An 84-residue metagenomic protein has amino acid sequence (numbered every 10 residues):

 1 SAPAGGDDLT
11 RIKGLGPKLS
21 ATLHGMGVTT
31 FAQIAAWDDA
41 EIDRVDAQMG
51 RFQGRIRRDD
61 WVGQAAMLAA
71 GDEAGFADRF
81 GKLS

Functional and structural regions predicted by a protein language model:
S1-K13, P17-S84: C-terminal extensions
